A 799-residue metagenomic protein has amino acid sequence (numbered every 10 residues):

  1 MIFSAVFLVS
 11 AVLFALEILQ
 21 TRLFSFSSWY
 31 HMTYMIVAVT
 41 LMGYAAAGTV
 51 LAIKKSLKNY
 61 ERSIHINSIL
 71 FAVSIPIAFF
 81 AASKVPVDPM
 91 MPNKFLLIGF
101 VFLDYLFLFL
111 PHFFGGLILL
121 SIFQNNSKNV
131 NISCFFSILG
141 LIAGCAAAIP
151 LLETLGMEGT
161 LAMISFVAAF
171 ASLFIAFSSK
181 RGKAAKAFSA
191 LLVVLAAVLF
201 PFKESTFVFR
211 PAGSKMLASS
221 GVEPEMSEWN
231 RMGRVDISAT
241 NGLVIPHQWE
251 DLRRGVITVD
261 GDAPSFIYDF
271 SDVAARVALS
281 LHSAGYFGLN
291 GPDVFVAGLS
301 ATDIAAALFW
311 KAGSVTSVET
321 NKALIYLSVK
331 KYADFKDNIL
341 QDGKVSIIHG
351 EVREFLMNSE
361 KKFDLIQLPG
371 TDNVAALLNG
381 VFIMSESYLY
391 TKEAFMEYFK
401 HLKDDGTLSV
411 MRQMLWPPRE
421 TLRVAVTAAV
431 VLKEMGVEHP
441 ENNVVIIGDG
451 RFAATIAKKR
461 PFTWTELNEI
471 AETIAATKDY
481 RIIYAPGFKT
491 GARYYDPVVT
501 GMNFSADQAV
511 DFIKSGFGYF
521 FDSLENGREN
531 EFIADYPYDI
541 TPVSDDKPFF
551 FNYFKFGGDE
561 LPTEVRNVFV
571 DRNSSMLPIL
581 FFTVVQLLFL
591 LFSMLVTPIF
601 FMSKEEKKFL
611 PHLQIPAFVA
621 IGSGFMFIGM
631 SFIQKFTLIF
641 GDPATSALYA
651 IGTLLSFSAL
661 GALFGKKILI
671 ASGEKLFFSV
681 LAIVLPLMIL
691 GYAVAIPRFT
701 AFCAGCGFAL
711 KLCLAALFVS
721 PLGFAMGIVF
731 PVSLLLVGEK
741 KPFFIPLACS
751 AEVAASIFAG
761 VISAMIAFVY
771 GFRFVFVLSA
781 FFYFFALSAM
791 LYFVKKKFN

Functional and structural regions predicted by a protein language model:
M1-H282, F287-N799: Alpha-helical transmembrane segments of multi-pass membrane proteins
